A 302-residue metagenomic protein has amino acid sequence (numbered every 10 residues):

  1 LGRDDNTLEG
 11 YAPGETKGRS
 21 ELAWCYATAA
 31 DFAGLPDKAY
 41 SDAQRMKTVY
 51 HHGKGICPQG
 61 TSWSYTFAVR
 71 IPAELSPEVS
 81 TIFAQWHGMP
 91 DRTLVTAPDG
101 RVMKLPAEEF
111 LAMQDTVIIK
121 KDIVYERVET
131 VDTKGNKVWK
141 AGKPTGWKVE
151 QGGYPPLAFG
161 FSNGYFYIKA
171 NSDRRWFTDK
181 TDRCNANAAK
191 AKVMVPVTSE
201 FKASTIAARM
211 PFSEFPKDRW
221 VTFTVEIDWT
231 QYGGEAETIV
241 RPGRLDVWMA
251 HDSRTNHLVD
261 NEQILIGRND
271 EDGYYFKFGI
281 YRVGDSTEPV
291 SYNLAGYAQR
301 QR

Functional and structural regions predicted by a protein language model:
L1-R302: Low-complexity, Ser/Thr/Pro/Gly-rich disordered linker/stalk regions
